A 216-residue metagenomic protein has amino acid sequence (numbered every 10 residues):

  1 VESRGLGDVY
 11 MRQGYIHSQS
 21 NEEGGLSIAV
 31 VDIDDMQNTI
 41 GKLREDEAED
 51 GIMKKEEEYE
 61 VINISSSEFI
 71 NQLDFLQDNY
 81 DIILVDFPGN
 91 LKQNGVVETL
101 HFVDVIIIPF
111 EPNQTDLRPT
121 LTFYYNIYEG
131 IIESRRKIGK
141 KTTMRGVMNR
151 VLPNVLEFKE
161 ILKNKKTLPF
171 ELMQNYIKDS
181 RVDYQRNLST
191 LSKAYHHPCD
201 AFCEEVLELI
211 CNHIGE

Functional and structural regions predicted by a protein language model:
V1-Q13: Single conserved hydrophobic/aromatic residue that forms the stacking wall/gate of nucleotide- or nucleobase-binding
G5, N79, H101-F102: Alpha-helix C-terminal capping/helix-to-coil transition sites in glycosyltransferase folds
Y15-L91: P-loop/Walker-type NTP enzyme "switch/lid" segment
N94-Q114: Inter-motif core of Ras-like GTPase G domains
T120-I138: Conserved C-terminal guanine-recognition region of P-loop GTPase G domains, centered on the G4
R150-S192: Beta-strand-loop-alpha "switch" segments that mediate conformational coupling across diverse proteins
S189-E216: NTP-binding/hydrolysis catalytic cores, primarily Walker-type P-loop NTPases
